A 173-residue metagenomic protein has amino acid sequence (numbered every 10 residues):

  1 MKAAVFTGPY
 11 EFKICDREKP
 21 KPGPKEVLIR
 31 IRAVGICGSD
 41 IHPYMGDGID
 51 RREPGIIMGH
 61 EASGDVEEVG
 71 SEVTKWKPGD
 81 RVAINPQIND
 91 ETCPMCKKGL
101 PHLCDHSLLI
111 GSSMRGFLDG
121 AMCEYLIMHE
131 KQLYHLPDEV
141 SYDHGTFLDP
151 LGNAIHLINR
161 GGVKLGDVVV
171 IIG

Functional and structural regions predicted by a protein language model:
M1, D80, G166-D167: Nucleotide donor/acceptor-binding cores
A4-F12: Extracellular beta-rich ligand/substrate-recognition surface
T7, E18-K19, E53-G59, S113-L118 (+1 more regions): Short Gly/Pro-enriched turn/cap motifs at secondary-structure boundaries
G8, R30-A33, H129: A secondary-structure boundary/capping signal
E11-I14, G38-S39: Short N-terminal binding/cap micro-motifs at the start of the first secondary-structure element
P20-V34, D47-K97, P137-V140: Glycine-rich beta-strand-centered segment in the early N-terminal region that forms part of a ligand/cofactor-binding
S39-M45: Cytochrome P450 core scaffold surrounding the K-helix E-X-X-R motif and the conserved "meander" helix-loop region
T92-I172: NAD(P)H dinucleotide-binding glycine-rich loop of Rossmann-like/cofactor-binding domains, especially the beta1-alpha1
